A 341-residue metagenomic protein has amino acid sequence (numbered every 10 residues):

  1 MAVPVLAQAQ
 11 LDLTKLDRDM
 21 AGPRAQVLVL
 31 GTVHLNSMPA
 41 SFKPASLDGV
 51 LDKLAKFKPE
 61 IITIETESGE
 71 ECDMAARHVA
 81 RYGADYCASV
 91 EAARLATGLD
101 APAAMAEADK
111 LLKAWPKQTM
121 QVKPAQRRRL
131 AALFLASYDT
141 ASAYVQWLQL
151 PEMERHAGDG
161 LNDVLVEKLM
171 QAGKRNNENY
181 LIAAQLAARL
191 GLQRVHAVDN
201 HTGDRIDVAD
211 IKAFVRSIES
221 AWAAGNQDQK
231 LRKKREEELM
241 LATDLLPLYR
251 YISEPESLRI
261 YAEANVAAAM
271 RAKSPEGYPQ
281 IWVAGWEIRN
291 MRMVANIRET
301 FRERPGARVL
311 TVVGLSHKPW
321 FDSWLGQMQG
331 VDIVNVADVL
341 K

Functional and structural regions predicted by a protein language model:
A2-P4: N-terminal signal peptide c-region/cleavage motif recognized by signal peptidases
Q8-Q26: N- or domain-start disorder-to-order transition segments that initiate the globular core
R24-M38, G160-K168, E276-Q280: Acidic/histidine-rich, surface-exposed loop or edge segments in extracytoplasmic proteins
M38-A40, E70-A76, R205-V208, P319-D322: Extracytoplasmic/secreted cell-surface and envelope-processing proteins
L54, K58-I64: Proline-aspartate-enriched helix->loop->beta-strand connector
D85-Q149, Q229-A267: Low-complexity, serine/threonine/proline-enriched polar segments
Y144-S274: Extended, H/D-rich, highly charged conserved domains that either
E236-K341: A cross-kingdom marker for long, charged
